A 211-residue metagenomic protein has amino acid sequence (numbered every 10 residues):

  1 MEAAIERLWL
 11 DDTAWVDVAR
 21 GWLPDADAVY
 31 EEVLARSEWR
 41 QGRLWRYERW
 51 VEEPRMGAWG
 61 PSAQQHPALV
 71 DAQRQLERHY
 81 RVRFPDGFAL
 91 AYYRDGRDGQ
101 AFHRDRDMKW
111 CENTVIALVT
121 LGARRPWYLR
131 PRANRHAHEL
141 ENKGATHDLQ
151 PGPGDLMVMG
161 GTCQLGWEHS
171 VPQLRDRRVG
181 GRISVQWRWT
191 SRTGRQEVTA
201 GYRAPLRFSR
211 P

Functional and structural regions predicted by a protein language model:
M1-P211: Non-heme Fe(II) oxygenase metal-center motifs and adjacent flexible, charged/small-residue loops
